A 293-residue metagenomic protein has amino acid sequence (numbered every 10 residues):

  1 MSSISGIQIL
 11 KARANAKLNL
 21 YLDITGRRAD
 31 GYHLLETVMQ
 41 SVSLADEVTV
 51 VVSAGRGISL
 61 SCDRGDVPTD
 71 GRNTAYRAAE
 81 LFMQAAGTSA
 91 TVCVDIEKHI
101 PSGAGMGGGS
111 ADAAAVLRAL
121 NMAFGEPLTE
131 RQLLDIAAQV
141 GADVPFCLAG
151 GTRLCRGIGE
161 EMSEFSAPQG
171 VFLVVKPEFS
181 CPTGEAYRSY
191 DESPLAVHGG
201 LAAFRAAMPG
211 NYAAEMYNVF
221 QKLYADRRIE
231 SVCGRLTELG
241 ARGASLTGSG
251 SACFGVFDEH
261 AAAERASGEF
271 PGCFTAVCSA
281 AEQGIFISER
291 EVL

Functional and structural regions predicted by a protein language model:
S2, S41, A138-Q139, P145-L148 (+2 more regions): Solvent-exposed alpha-helices and their adjacent loops that cap or buttress functional pockets in soluble metabolic
S2-A104, M122, E126-R131, S166-P168 (+1 more regions): ATP-binding N-lobe of GHMP and related small-molecule kinases
L20, V48-V50, A75, G109 (+4 more regions): Residue-level signal for inorganic ion chemistry
D46-V50, D143-C147, R153-L154, C253-G255: Short beta-strand scaffold segments in enzyme catalytic cores
G55-P68, V116, A138, M208-Y217: Short, basic/glycine-rich phosphate-binding loops at helix/coil junctions that contact nucleotide phosphates
P68, D95-F124, A142, A241-F257: Glycine/serine-rich anion-binding loops at beta->alpha junctions that coordinate negatively charged ligand groups
T91, A113, L117-L154: Contiguous, small/hydrophobic- and glycine-enriched helical/loop subdomains that border and often "cap" functional
A149, L154-G243, D258-P271, A276-L293: Conserved, helical-rich catalytic subdomain that frames metal- and/or nucleotide-binding sites in enzyme alpha/beta
